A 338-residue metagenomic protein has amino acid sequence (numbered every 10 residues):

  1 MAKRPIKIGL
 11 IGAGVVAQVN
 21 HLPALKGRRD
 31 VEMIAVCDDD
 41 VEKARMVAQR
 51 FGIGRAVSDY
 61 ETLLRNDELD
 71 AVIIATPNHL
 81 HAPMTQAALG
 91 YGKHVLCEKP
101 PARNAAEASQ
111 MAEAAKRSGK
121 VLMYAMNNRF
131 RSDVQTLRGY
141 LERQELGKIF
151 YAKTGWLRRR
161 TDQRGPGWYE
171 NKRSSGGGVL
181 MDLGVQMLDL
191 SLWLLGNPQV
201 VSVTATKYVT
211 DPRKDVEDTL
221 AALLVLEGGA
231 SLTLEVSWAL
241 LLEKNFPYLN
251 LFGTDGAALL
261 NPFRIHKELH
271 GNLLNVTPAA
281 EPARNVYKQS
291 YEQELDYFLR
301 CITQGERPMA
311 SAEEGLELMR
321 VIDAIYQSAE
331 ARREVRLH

Functional and structural regions predicted by a protein language model:
M1-F51: N-terminal Rossmann-like dinucleotide-binding module
M1-P5, A71-I74, L299-H338: C-terminal helix-rich "cap/oligomerization" subdomain common to oxidoreductases
V16, A283-D296: Active-site loop of classical SDR/Rossmann-like NAD(P)-dependent oxidoreductases, centered on the catalytic Tyr-X3-Lys
V16, N128-K214, R332: Predominantly a Rossmann-like dinucleotide-binding segment in NAD(P)-dependent oxidoreductases
A17, I74, C97, L122-Y124 (+3 more regions): Hydrophobic residues in well-ordered beta-strands that form the structural core
D40, F51-A114: Beta-loop-alpha module in the N-terminal Rossmann-like domain of NAD(P)-dependent dehydrogenases, especially those
Q110-N127, G147-A152: Rossmann-fold dehydrogenase core element
D189-R264, E292-E306: Contiguous beta-strand/loop segments that form the cofactor/metal-binding neighborhood of enzyme cores
